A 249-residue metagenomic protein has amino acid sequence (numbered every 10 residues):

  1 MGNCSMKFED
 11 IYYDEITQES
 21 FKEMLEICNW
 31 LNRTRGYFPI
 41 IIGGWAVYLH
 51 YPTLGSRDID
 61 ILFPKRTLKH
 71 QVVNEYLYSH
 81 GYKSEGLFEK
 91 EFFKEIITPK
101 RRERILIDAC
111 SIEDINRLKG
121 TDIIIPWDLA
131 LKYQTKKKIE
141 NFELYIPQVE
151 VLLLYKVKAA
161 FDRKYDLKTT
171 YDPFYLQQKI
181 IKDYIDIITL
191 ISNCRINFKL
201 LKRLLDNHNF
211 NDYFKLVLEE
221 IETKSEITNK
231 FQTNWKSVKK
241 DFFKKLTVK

Functional and structural regions predicted by a protein language model:
M1-K249: Compositionally biased terminal segments of proteins
